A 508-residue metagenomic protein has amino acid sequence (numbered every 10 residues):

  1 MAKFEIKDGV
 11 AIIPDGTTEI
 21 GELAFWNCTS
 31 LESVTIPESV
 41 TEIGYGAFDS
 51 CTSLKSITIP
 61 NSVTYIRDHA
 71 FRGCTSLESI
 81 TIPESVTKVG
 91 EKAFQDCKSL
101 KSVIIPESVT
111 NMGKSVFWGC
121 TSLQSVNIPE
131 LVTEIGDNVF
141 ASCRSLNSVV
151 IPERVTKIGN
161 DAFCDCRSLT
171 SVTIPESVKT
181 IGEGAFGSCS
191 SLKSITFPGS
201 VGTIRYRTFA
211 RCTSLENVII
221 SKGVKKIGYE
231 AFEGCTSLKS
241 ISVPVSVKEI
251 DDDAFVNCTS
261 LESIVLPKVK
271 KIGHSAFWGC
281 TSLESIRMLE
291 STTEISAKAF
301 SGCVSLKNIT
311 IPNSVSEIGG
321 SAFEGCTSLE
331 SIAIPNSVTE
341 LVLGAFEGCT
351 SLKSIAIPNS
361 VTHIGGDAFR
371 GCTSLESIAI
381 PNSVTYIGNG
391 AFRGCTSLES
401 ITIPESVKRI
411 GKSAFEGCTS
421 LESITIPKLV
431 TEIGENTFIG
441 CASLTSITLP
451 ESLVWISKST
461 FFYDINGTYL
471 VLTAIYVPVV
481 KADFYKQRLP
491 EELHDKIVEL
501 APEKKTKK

Functional and structural regions predicted by a protein language model:
A2-E19, T29-E42, T52-Y65, T75-K88 (+18 more regions): Structural signature of tandem-repeat unit edges
G21-W26, G44-D49, R67-R72, G90-Q95 (+16 more regions): Consensus positions within tandem repeat domains that build extended binding/scaffold surfaces
S459-D464, Q487-E492: A structural signal for leucine-rich repeat
T506-K508: Short acidic DE-rich linear segments
